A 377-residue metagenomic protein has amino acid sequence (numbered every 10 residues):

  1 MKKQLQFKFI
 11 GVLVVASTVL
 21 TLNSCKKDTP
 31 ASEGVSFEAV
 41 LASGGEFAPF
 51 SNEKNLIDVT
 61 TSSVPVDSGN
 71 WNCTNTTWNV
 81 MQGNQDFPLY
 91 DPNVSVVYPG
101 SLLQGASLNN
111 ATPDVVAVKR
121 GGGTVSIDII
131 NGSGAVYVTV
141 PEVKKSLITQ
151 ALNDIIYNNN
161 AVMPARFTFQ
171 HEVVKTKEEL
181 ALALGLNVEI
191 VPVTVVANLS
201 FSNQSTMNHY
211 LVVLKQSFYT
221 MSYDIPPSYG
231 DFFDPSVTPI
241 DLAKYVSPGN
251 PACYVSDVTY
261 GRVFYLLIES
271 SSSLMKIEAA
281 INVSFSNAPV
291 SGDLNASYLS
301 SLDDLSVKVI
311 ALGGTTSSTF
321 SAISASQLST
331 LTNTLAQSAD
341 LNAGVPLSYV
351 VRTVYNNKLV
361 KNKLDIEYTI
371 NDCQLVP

Functional and structural regions predicted by a protein language model:
M1-L5, V12-F47: Bacterial Sec-dependent N-terminal signal peptides
K3-F9, V290-L294: Intrinsic disorder/low-complexity segments enriched in polar/small residues
S32-P377: Membrane-permeabilization and membrane-interfacing ectodomains
